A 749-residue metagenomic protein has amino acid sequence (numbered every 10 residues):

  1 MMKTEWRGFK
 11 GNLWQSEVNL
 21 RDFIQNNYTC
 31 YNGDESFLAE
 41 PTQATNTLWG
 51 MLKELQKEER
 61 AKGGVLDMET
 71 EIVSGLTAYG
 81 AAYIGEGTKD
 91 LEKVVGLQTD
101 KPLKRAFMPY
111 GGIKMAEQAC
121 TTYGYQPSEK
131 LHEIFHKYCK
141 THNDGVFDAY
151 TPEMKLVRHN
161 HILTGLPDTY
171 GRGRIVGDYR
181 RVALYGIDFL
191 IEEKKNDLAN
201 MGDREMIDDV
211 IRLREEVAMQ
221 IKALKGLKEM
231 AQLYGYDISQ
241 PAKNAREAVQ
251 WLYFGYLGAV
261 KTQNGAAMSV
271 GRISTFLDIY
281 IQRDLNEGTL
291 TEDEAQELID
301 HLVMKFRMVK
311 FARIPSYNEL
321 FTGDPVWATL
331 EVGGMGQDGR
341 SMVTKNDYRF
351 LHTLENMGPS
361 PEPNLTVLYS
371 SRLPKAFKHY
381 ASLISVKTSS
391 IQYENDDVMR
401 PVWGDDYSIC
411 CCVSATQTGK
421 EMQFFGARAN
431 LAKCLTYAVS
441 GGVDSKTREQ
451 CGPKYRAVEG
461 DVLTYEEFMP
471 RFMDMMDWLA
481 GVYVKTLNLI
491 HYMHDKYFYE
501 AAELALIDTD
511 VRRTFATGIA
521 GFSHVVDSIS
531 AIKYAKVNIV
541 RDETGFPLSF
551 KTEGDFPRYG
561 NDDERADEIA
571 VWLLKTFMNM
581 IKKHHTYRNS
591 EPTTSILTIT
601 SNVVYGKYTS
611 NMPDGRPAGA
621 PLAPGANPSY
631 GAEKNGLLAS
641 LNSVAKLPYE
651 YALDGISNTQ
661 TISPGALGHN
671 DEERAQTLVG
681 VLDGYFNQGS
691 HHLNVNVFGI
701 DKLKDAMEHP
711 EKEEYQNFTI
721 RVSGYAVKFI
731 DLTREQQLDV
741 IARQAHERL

Functional and structural regions predicted by a protein language model:
M2-L749: Conserved catalytic cores of very large enzyme subunits
